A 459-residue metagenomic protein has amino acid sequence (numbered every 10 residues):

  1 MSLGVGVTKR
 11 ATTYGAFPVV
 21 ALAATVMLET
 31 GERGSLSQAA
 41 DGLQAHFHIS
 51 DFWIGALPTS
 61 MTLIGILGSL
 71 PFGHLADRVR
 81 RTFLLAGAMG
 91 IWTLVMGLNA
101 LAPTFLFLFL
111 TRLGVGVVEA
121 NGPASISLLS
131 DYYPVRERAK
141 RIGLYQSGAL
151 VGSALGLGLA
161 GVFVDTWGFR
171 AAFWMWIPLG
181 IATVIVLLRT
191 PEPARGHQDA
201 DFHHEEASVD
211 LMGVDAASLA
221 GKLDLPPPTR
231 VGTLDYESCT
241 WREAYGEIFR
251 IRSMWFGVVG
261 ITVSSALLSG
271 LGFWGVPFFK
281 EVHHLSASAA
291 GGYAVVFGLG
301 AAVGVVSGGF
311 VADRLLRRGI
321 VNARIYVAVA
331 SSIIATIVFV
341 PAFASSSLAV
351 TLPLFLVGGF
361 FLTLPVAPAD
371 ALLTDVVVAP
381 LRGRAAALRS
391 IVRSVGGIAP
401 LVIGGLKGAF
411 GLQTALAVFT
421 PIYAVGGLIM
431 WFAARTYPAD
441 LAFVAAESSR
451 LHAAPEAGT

Functional and structural regions predicted by a protein language model:
L3-T12, D199-F256, V282, L451-E456: Juxtamembrane intracellular "pre-TM" segments in multi-pass secondary transporters
L36-S37, I251-V305, V366, D370: Extracytoplasmic gate region of multi-pass secondary transporters
H48, R80, L101-L106, H284 (+1 more regions): Helix-breaking motifs and short loop linkers at transmembrane-helix boundaries and internal kinks in secondary membrane
T59-F72, V295-G308: Central cavity-lining transmembrane alpha-helices of secondary-active solute carriers, predominantly the Major
L67-F105: Conserved MFS/SLC helix-loop-helix module at the cytosolic interface between two early adjacent transmembrane helices
F83-G97, N322-F339: Structural signature of the two symmetry-related core transmembrane helices
T111-L150: Cytoplasmic helix-loop-helix junction between adjacent transmembrane helices in 12-TM secondary transporters
Y145-R195: Helix-loop-helix hairpin linking two adjacent transmembrane segments in secondary transporters
